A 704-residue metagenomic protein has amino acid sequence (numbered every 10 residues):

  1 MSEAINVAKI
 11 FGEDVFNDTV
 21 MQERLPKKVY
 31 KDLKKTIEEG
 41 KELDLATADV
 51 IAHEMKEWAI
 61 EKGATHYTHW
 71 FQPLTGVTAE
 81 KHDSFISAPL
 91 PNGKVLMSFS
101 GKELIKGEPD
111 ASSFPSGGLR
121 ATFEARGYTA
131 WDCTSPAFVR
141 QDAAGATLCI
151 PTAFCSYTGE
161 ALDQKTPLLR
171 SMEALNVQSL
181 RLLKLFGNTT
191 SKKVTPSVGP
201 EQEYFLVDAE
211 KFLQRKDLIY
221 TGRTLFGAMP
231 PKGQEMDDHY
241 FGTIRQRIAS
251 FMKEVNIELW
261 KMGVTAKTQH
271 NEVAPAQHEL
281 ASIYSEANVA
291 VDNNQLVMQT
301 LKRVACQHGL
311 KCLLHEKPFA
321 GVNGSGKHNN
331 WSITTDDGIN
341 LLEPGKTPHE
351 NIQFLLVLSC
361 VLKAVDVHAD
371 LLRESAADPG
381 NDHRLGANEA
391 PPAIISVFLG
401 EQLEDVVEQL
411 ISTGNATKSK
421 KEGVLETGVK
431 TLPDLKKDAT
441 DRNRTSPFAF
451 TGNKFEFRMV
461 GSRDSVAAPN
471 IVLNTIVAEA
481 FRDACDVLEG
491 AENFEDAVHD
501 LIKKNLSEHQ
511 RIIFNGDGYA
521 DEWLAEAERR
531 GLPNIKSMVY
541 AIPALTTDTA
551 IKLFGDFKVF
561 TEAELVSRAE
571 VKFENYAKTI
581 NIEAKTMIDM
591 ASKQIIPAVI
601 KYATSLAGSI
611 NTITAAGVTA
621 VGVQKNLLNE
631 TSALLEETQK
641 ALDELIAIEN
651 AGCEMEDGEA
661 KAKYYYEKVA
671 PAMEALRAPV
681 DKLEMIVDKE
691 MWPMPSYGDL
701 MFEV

Functional and structural regions predicted by a protein language model:
M1-K9, E703-V704: Basic/polar N-terminal segments that are highly enriched at the extreme N-terminus, encompassing both cleavable
I10-A125: Active-site core of metal-dependent hydrolases
T47, F71, S100, S282-Y284 (+5 more regions): Active-site proximal loops enriched in glycine and acidic residues that flank catalytic Cys/His/Asp and coordinate
A64, T68-Q72, N293-Q307, I333 (+3 more regions): Hydrophobic/aromatic-rich, well-ordered segments within soluble, folded domains that form packed cores
G76-N92, P109-S112, G117, R215 (+5 more regions): Short linear, low-complexity motifs centered on an aromatic residue
A88-T122, D237, C360-V361, A484-N493 (+2 more regions): Short, intrinsically disordered, low-complexity segments enriched in Ser/Thr and Pro
A125-L314, N323-G326, I333-E570: Glycine-rich, acidic/polar active-site loops that bind/position phosphate-bearing ligands
I502-V704: C-terminal amphipathic alpha-helical interaction region
